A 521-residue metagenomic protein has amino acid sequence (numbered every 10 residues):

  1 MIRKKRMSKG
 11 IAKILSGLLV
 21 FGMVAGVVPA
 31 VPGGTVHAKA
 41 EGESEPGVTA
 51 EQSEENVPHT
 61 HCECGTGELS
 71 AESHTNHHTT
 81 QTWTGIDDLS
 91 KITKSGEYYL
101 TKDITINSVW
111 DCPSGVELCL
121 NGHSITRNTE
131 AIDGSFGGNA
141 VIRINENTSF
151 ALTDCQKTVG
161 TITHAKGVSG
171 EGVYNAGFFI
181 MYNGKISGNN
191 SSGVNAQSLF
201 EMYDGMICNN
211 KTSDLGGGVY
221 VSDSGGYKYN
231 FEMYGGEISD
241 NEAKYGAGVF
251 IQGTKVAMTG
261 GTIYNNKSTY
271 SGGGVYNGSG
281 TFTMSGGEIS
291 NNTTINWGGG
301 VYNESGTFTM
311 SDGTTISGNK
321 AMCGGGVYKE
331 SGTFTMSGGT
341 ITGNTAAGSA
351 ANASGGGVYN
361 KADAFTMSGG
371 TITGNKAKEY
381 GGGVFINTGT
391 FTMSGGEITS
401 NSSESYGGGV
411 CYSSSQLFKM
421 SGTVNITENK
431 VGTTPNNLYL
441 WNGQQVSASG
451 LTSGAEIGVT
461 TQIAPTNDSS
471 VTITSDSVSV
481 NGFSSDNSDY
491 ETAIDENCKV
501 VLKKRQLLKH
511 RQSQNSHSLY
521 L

Functional and structural regions predicted by a protein language model:
M1-E41, V219, V249, V275 (+5 more regions): Gram-positive cell-envelope targeting signals
V36-I92, S421-L521: Extracellular/surface-exposed low-complexity segments
K91-I106, V116-H123: Glycine-rich repeat segments that build the extracellular carbohydrate-interaction surface of secreted and virion
G96, D103, G115, N147-T148 (+8 more regions): Tight coil/turn sites that cap or link beta-strands
T105-E117, R127-T153, H164-F179, S191-S198 (+8 more regions): Extracellular beta-strand-rich solenoid/capping regions of secreted or surface-exposed proteins that bind or remodel
G122-G137, T153-G170, Y182-N190, V194 (+14 more regions): Beta-strand-rich solenoid/repeat architectures in extracellular/passenger domains of polysaccharide-targeting enzymes
